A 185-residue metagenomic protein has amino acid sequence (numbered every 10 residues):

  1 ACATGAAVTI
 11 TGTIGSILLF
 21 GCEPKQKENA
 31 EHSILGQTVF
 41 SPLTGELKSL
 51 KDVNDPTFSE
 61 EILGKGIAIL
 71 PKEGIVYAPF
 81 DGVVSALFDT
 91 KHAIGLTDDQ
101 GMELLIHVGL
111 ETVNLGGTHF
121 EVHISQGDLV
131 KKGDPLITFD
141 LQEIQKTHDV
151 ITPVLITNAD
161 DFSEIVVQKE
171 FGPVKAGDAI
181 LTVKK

Functional and structural regions predicted by a protein language model:
A1-G36: Transmembrane alpha-helical segments and their short flanking loops that form helix-hairpins/helix-helix interfaces
L35-V39, I67-H92: Short, glycine/small-residue-enriched coil/turn segments at secondary-structure junctions
S41, G45-L47, Y77-V84, I124-T138 (+1 more regions): Short, well-structured beta-strand-loop connectors
L50-D55, L87-H92, L141: Short, conserved beta-turn/loop elements at beta-strand boundaries and strand-helix junctions
K51-I75: Short glycine/threonine/proline-enriched tight-turn/helix- or strand-capping micro-motif at secondary-structure
V83-V113: Zn2+-dependent peptidoglycan hydrolase active-site motif and core
I106-K131, E164-P173: Short histidine-centered loop motifs in beta-beta connectors
D134-Q168, P173-V174, T182-K184: Conserved, short, structured surface segments that act as functional micro-motifs
